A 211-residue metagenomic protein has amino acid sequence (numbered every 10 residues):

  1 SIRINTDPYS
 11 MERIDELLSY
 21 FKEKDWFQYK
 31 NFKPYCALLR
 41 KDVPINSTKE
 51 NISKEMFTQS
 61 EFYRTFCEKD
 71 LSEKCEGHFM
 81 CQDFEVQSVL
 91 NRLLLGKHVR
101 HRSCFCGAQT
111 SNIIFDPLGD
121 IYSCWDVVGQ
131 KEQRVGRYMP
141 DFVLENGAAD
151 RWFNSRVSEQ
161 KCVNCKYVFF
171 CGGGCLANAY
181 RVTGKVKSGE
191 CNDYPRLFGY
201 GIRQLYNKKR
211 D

Functional and structural regions predicted by a protein language model:
S1-A108, N112, D116: Radical SAM enzyme [4Fe-4S]-AdoMet core and its adjacent flexible, acidic and glycine-rich loops/tails across
S10, D42-P44, E132, G173 (+1 more regions): Residue-level signal for secondary-structure boundary sites
Y20-E23, I52-F57, F142-L144, N154-R156 (+2 more regions): Short, low-complexity, polar/charged sequence segments that are solvent-exposed and flexible
E55-L95, W125-G172: C-terminal accessory region of radical SAM enzymes
C106, V135, C191: Short clusters of hydrophobic/aromatic residues that line enzyme substrate/ligand-binding pockets
I113, Q133, G189: A broad, low-specificity signal marking well-ordered, structured residues that form hydrophobic/aromatic
L118, Q130, V157-D211: Radical SAM enzyme core and accessory elements
